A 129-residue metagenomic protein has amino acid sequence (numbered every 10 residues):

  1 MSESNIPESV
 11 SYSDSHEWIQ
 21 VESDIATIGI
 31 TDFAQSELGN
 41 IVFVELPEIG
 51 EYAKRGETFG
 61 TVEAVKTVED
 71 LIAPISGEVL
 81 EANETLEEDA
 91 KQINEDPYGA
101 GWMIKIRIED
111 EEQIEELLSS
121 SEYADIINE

Functional and structural regions predicted by a protein language model:
M1-T58, K91, E95-E129: Acidic, low-complexity mobile loops and tails
S11, E45, E63, E69-A73: Small beta-strand-rich domains/subdomains or short beta-sheet motifs embedded in larger alpha/beta proteins
H16, V62, L71, S76-V79: Conserved hydrophobic positions within beta-strands
D32-A34, K66, I75: Short glycine-rich, polar/acidic loop-and-turn segments at beta strand-coil junctions
Q35-S36, I49, E78-V79, T85-L86: Short, charged/polar surface micro-motifs in flexible loops or helix N-caps
G56, V62-E63, A82: Residue-level recognition of conserved beta-strand edge/terminus positions
A64, E84, I108: Short, conserved catalytic or interaction motifs in soluble domains
S76, L80, E87-N94: Charged, amphipathic alpha-helical coiled-coil/dimerization segments
